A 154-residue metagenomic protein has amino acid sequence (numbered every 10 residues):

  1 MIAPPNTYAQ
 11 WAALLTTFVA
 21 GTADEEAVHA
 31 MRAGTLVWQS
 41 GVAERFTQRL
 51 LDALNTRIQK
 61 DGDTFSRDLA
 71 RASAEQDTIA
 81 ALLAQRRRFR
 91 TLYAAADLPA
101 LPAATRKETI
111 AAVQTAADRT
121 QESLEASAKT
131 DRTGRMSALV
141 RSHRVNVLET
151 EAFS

Functional and structural regions predicted by a protein language model:
M1-A43: Leu/Val/Ala/Ile-rich N-terminal alpha-helices, chiefly Sec-type signal peptides and the beginnings
M1-I2, E151-S154: Short intrinsically disordered terminal tails
T35-R144, E151-A152: Long, low-complexity or tandemly repetitive, helically biased scaffold regions used for multimeric assembly/adhesion
